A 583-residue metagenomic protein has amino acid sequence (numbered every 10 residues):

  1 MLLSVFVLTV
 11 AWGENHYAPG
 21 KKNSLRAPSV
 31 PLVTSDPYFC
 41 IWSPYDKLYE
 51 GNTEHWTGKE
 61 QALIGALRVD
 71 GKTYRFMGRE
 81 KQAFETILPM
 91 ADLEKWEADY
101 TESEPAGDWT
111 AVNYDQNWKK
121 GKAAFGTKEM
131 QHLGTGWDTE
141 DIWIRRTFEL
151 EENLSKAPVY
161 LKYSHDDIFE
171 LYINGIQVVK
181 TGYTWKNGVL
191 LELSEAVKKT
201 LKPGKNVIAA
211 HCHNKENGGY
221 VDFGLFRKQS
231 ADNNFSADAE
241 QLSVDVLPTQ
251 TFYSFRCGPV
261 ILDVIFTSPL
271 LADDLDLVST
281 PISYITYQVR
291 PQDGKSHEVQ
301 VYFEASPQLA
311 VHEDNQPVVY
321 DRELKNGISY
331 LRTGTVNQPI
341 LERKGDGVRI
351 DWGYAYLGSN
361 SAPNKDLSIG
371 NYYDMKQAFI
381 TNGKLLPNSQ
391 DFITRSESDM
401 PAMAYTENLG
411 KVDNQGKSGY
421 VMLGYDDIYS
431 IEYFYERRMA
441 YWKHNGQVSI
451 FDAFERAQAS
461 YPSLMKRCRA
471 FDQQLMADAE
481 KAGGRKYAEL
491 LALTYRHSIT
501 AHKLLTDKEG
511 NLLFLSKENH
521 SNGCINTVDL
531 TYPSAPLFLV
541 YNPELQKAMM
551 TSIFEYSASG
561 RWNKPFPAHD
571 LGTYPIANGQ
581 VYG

Functional and structural regions predicted by a protein language model:
M1-A18: Bacterial Sec-dependent N-terminal signal peptides
E14-V30, C40, K81-E102, A106-W109 (+6 more regions): Acidic/polar, glycine-enriched structural segments that form the non-catalytic walls/loops of the carbohydrate-binding
N15-D92, C257-V264, D273-L277: Beta-strand-rich N-terminal accessory domains
H55-T57, I64-K81, A239-S254, L545-G583: Helix-terminus loop motifs that line ligand-binding clefts
T86-T110, D115-G121, K186, E195-D232: An acidic-aromatic loop/edge-strand motif
W118, E140, F148-G175, I208: Aromatic-lined ligand-binding clefts that engage carbohydrates, nucleic acids, or primary amines
K128-W143, K180-G188, T394-D399: Extracellular beta-rich ligand/substrate-recognition surface
G136-E151, L190-E195, F252-Y253, M403-Y405: Short beta-strands within extracellular/lumenal beta-sheet-rich domains
